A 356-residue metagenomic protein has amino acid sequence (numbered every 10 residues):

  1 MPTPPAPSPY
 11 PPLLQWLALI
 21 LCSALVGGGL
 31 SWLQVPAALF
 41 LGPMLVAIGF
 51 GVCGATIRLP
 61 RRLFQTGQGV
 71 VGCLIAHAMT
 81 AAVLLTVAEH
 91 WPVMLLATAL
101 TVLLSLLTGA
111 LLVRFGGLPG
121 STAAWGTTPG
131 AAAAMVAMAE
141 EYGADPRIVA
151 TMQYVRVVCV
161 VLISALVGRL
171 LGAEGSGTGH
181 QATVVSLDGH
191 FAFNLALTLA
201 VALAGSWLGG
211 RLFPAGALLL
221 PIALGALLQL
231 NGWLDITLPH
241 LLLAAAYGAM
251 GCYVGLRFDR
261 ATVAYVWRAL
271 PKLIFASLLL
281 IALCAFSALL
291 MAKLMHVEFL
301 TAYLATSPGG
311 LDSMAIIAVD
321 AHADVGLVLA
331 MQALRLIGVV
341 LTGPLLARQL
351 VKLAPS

Functional and structural regions predicted by a protein language model:
M1-L21, A124, A134, D145-I148 (+2 more regions): Intrinsically disordered, low-complexity non-transmembrane regions of multi-pass membrane transporters
P2-L63, G67-V83, G189-T262, A282-L289: Structural signature of multi-pass alpha-helical membrane transport proteins
T56-L59, H77-H90, L106-S121, L289 (+1 more regions): Transmembrane alpha-helix boundary signature
P60-G72, W91-L96, G117-T128, A150-V155 (+3 more regions): Cytoplasmic-side transmembrane-helix entry/capping segments in multi-pass membrane proteins
A81-E89, L170-G189, N231-H240, A264-Y265 (+1 more regions): Membrane-interface helix termini and inter-helical loops of multi-pass transporters
L107-L118, V160-G179, V201, R211 (+2 more regions): Juxtamembrane and boundary regions of transmembrane helices in multi-pass small-molecule transporters and channels
F115-V155, V297-Q332: Alpha-helical membrane segments and immediately flanking helix-loop junctions that form or couple to the substrate/ion
G130-M135, A150-G172, L283, L311-S313 (+1 more regions): Membrane-embedded alpha-helical segments of transport systems, primarily multispan ion/solute transporters
